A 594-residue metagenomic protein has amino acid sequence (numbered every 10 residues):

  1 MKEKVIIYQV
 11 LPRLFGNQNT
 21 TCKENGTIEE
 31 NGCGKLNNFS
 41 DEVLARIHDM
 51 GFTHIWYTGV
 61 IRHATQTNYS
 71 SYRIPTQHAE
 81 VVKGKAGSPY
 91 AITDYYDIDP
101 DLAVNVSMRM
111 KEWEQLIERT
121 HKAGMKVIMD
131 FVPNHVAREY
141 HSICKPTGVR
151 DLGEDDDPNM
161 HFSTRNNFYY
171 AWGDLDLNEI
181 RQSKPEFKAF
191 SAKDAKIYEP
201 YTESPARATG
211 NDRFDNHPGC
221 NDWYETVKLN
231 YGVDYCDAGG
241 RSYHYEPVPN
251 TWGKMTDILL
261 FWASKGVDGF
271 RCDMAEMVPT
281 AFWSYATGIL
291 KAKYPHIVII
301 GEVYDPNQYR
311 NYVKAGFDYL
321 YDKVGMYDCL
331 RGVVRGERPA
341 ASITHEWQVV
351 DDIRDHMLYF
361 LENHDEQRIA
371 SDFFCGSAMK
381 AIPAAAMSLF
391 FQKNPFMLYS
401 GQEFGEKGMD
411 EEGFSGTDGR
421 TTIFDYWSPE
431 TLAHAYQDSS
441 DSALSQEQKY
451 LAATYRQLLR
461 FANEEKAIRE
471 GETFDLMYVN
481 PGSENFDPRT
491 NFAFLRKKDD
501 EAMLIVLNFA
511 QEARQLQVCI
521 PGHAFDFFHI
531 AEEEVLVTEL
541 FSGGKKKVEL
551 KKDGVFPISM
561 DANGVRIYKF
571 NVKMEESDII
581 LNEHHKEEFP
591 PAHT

Functional and structural regions predicted by a protein language model:
M1-M129, N134-N166, A171-E199, C220-W223 (+2 more regions): N-terminal structural segment of carbohydrate-active enzymes
K2-E3, Q18, C22, T27 (+7 more regions): Loop/helix patches that line or flank the sugar-binding groove of alpha-linked glycan CAZymes
K2-I7, L11, A91-I92, P100-E118 (+8 more regions): Alpha-amylase-like alpha-glycosidases and glucanotransferases acting on alpha-linked glucans and related
P12-L14, I61, D99-L102, P133-H135 (+9 more regions): Short, flexible loop/turn elements at secondary-structure junctions
G16-N19, H63-Y69, H135-S142, V278-F282 (+5 more regions): Short catalytic/ligand-binding loop motif for oxyanion handling, primarily in non-cytosolic enzymes, centered on
G269, E533-D553: Solvent-exposed beta-strand/loop surfaces of large extracellular or lumenal domains
V298-Y304, D328, H529-F541: A generic structural motif
G554-F556, R566: Short strand-edge motifs at loop-to-beta-strand transitions and within beta-strands of extracellular beta-rich domains
